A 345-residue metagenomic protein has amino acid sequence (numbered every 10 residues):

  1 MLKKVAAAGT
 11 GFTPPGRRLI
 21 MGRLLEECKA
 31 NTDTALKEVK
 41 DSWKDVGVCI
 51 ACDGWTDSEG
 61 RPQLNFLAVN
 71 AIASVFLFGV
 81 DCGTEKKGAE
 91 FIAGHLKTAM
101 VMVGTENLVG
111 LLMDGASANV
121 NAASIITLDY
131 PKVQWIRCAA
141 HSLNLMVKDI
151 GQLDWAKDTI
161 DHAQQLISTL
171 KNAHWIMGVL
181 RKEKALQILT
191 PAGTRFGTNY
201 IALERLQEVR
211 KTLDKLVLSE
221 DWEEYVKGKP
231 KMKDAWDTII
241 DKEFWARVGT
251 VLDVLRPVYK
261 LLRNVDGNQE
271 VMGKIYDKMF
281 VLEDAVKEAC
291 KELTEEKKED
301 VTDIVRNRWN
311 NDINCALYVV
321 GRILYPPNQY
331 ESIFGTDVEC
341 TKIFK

Functional and structural regions predicted by a protein language model:
M1, H95-K345: A eukaryotic "domain-edge + linker/cap" signature
M1-V75, E106-V109, R181, E296-D303: Structured nucleic-acid-interacting core domains from mobile-element enzymes and related host factors, especially RNase
L25-E27, G79-V101, M279: Active-site beta-loop-alpha junctions of metal-dependent nucleic acid enzymes, especially the RNase H-like/DDE
A30-A35, F91-G94, W175-M177: Short, motif-level signal for alpha-helix interfacial/capping segments enriched in acidic residues and aromatics/proline
D53-W55, A71, V80-C82, M113-A118 (+1 more regions): An acidic- and aromatic-residue-enriched active-site/binding cleft used to recognize and process polar
E59, K87, N121: Residues that form or flank phosphate/diphosphate-binding pockets in enzymes that use nucleotide phosphates
S74-F78, Y330-E331: Short small-residue beta-strand/loop micro-motif enriched in glycine and branched aliphatics
